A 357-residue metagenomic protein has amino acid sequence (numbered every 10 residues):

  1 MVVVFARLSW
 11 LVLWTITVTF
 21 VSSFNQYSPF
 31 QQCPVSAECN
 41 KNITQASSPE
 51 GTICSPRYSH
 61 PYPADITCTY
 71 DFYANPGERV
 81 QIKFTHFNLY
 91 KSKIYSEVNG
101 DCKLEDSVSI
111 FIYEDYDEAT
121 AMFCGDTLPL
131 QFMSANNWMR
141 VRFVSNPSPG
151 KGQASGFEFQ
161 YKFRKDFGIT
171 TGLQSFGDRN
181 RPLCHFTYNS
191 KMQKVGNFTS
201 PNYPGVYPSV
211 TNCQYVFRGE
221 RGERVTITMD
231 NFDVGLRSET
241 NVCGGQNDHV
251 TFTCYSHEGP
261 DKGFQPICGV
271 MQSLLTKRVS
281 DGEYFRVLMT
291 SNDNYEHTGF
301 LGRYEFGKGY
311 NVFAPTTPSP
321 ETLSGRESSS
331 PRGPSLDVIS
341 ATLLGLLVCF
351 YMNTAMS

Functional and structural regions predicted by a protein language model:
V2-G325, I339-M356: Domain-level representation of secreted and single-pass membrane ectodomains enriched in extracellular protease systems
R332-S340: Juxtamembrane/start-of-transmembrane alpha-helix segments at the extracytoplasmic/lumenal side of membrane anchors
